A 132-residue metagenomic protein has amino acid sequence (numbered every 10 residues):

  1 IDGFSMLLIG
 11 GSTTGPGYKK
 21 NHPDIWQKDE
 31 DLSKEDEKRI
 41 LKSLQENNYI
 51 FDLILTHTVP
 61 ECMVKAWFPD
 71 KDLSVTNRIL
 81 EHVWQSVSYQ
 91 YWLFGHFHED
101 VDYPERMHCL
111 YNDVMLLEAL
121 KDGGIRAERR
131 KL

Functional and structural regions predicted by a protein language model:
I1, M6, M115-A119: A short acidic, often aromatic-flanked loop/helix-cap motif at beta-alpha or helix-coil junctions that lines enzyme
I1-F4, Y89, K131-L132: Intrinsic structural disorder
D2-K71: Active-site-proximal loop/helix segment associated with metal-binding centers of metalloenzymes
G17-D31, Y49-I50, L110-L132: A signal for specific C-terminal beta-sheet/loop modules enriched in small/flexible residues with GP/PG/PP motifs
E61-R130: Conserved beta-sheet core of the metallophosphoesterase superfamily
